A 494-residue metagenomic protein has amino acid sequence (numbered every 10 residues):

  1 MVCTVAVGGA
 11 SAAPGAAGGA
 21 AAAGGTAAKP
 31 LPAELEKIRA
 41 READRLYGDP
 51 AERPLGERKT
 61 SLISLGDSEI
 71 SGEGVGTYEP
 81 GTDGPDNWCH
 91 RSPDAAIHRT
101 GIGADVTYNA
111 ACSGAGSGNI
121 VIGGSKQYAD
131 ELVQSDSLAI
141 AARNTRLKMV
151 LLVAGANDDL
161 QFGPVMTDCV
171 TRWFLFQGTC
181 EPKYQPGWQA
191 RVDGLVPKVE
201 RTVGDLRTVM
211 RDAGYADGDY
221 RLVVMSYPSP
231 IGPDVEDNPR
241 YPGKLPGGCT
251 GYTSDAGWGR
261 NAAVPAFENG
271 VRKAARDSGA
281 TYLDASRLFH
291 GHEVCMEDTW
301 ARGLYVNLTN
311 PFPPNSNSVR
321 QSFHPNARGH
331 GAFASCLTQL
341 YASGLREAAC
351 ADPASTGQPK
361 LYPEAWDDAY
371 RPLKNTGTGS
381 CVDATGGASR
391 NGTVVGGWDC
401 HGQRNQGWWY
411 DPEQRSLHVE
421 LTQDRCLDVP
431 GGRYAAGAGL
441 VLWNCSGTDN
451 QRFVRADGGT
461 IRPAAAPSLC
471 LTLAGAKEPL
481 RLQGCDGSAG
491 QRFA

Functional and structural regions predicted by a protein language model:
M1-A23: Secretory targeting and sorting signals
A12-A13, A27-P54, S125-V133: Short coil-to-helix leader/linker segments, especially the first N-terminal amphipathic alpha-helix with its helix
A40-S113, V170-T171: Serine-esterase "nucleophile elbow" of acetyl-processing enzymes
S61-E73, V106-A111, K148-V153, D158-L160 (+4 more regions): Structural recognition of the beta-strand scaffold that forms the well-ordered cores of secreted hydrolase catalytic
G118-R146: Catalytic-core regions of hydrolytic enzymes
D136-T309, P313: Alpha-helical cap/lid subdomain in secreted, periplasmic, or secretory-pathway luminal O-acyl-processing enzymes
N307-Q358: Histidine-centered active-site loop/cap adjacent to the catalytic His in serine esterases/O-acetyl transfer systems
L361-S389, G407-Y434, N450-K477, R492-A494: Extracellular glycan-recognition/adhesion modules and their associated mucin-like linkers
